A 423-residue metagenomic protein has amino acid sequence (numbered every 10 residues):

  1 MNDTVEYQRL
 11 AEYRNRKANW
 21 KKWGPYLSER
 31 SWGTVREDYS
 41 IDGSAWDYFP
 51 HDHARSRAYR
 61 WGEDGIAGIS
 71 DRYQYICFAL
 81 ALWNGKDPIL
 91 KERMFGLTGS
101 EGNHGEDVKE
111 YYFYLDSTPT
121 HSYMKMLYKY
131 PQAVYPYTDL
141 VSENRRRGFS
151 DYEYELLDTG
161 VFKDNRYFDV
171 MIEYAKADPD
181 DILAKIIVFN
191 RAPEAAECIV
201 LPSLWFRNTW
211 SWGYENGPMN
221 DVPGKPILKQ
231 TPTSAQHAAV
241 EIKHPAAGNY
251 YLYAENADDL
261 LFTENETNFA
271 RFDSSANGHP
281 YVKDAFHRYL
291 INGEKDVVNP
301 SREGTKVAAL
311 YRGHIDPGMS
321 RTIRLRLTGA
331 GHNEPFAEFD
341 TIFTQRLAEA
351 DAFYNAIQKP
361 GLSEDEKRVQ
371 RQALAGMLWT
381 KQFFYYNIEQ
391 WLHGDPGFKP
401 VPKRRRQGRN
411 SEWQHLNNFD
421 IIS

Functional and structural regions predicted by a protein language model:
M1-S423: Anionic coordination/interaction segments
